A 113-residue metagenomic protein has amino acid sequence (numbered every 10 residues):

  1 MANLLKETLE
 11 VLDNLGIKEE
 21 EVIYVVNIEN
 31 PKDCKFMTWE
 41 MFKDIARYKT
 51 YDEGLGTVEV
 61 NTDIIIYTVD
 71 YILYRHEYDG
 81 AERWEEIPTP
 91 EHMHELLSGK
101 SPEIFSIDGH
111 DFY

Functional and structural regions predicted by a protein language model:
M1-Y113: Acidic interaction surfaces
